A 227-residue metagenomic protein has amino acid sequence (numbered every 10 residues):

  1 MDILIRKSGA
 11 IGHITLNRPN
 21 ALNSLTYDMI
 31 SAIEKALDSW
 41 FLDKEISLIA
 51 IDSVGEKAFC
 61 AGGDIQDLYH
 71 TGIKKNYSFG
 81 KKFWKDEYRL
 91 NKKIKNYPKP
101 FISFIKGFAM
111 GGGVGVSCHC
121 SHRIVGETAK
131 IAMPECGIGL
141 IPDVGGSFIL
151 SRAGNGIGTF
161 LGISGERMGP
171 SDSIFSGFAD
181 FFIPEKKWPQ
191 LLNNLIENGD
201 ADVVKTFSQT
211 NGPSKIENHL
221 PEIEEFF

Functional and structural regions predicted by a protein language model:
M1-D52, K92: Conserved CoA-thioester-binding segment of acyl-CoA-metabolizing enzymes
A36, D86-Y97: Catalytic-core regions built around general acid/base machinery
I51, D64, V116-S117, D172-S173: Hydrophobic/aromatic residues within transmembrane alpha-helices of multi-pass small-molecule transporters
S53-D86, G139: Glycine- (often His-adjacent) and acidic-residue-rich active-site loop that binds/positions the CoA thioester
I94-I138, F160-L161, G165-E166, P170: Glycine-rich beta-to-alpha active-site loop
C120-D143, F175-L191: Gly/Pro- and small hydrophobic-enriched strand-loop and loop-to-helix capping segments that sit at the rims
S147-G156: Hydrophobic, secondary-structure "cap" segments at the distal end of domains
I183-F227: Amphipathic alpha-helical blocks and their helix-capping loop/short-beta junctions
